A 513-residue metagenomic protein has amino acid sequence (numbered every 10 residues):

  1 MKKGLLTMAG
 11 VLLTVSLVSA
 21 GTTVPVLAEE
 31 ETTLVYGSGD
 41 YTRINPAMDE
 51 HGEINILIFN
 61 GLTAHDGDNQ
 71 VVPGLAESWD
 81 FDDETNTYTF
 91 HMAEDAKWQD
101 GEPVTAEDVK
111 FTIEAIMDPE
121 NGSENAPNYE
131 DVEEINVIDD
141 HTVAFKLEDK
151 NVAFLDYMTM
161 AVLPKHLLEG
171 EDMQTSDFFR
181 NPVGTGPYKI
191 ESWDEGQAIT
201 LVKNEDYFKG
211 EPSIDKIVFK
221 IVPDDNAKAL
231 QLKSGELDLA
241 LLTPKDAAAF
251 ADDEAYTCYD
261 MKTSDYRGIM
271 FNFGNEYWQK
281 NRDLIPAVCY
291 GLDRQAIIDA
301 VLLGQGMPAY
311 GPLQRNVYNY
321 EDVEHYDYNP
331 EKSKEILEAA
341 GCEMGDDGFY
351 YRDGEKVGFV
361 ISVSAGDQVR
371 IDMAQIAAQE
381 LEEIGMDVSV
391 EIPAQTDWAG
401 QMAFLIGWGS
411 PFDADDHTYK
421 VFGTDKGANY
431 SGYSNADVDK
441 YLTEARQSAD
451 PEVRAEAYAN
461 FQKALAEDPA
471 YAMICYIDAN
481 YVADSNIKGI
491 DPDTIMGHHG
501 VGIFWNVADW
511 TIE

Functional and structural regions predicted by a protein language model:
G37-F81, E114, V183: N-terminal lobe/hinge region of extracytoplasmic solute-binding protein
D66, Q70, T159-P212, K216 (+3 more regions): Gly/Pro-rich hinge or "lid" segments in bacterial periplasmic/extracellular proteins
E77-G122, A144, W278: Aromatic- and charge-enriched surface segment that lines or borders ligand/interaction sites
D80, A126-L168: Surface-exposed binding/hinge segments that line and control ligand-binding clefts or catalytic entry sites
D194, G291-E321, V369-A378, A399-E513: Detector for C-terminal structural segments
N204-F250, A378, D387-S389: Ligand-site clamp/hinge motif
W278-Q279, P308-G345, A365-I371: Structural transition elements
E343-P411, P451: Ligand/substrate-recognition segments at binding pockets and active sites
